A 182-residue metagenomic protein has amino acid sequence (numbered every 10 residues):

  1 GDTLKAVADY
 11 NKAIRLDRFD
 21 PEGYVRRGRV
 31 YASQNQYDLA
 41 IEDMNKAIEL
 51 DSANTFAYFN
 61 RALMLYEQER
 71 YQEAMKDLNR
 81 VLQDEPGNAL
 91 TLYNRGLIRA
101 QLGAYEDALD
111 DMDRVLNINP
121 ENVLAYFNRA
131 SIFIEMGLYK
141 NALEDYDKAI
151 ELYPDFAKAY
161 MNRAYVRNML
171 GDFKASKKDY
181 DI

Functional and structural regions predicted by a protein language model:
G1-I182: Alpha-helical tetratricopeptide repeat
